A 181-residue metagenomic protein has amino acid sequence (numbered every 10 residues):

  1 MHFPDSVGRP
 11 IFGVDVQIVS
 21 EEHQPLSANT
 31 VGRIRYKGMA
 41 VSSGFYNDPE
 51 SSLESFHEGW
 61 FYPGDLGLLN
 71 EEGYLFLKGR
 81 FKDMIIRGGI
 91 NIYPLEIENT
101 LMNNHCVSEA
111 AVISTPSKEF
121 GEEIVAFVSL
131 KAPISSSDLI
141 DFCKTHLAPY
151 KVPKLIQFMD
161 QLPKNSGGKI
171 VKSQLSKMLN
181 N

Functional and structural regions predicted by a protein language model:
M1-Y74, F81-M84, I97-E98: Conserved AMP-binding/adenylate-forming
D5-G8, Y62, Y93, S135-S136 (+1 more regions): A diffuse structural propensity rather than consistent per-protein peaks
E22, G38, S43-G44, L66-K151 (+2 more regions): AMP-binding/adenylate-forming catalytic core of the ANL superfamily
I156-M159: General small-molecule cofactor/ligand-binding pocket signal
K164: Short acidic/His-enriched helical or mixed secondary-structure segments at domain edges of catalytic enzymes and some
L179-N181: A short, polar/charged loop-to-alpha-helix boundary motif
